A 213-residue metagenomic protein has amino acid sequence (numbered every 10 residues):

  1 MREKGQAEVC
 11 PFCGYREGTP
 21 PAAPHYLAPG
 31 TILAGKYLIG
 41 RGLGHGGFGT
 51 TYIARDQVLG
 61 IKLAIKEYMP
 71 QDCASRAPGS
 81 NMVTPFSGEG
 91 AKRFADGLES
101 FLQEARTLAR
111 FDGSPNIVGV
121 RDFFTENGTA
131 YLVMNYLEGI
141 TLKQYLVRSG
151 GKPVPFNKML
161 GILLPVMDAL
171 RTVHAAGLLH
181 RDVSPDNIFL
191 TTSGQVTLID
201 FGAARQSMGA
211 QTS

Functional and structural regions predicted by a protein language model:
G40-G46, T51: Protein kinase glycine-rich loop
P78-R110: AlphaC helix of the eukaryotic protein kinase fold
F123: Activation-segment/catalytic-loop signature of the eukaryotic protein kinase fold
N127-T141, Y145: Conserved short submotifs of the Hanks-type protein kinase catalytic core that shape the nucleotide-binding pocket
L142-V154: AlphaC helix of the protein kinase catalytic domain
I162-L163: Activation segment signature within eukaryotic-like protein kinase domains
M167-L178: Protein kinase catalytic-loop region centered on the HRD/HxD motif
